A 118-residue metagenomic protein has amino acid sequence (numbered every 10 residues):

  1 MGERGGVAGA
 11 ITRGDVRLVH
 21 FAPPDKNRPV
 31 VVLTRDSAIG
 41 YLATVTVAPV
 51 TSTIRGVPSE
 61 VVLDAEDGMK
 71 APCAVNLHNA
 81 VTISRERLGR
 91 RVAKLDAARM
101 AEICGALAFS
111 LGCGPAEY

Functional and structural regions predicted by a protein language model:
M1-Y118: Conserved functional hotspots at enzyme active or ligand-binding sites that engage polyanionic ligands
